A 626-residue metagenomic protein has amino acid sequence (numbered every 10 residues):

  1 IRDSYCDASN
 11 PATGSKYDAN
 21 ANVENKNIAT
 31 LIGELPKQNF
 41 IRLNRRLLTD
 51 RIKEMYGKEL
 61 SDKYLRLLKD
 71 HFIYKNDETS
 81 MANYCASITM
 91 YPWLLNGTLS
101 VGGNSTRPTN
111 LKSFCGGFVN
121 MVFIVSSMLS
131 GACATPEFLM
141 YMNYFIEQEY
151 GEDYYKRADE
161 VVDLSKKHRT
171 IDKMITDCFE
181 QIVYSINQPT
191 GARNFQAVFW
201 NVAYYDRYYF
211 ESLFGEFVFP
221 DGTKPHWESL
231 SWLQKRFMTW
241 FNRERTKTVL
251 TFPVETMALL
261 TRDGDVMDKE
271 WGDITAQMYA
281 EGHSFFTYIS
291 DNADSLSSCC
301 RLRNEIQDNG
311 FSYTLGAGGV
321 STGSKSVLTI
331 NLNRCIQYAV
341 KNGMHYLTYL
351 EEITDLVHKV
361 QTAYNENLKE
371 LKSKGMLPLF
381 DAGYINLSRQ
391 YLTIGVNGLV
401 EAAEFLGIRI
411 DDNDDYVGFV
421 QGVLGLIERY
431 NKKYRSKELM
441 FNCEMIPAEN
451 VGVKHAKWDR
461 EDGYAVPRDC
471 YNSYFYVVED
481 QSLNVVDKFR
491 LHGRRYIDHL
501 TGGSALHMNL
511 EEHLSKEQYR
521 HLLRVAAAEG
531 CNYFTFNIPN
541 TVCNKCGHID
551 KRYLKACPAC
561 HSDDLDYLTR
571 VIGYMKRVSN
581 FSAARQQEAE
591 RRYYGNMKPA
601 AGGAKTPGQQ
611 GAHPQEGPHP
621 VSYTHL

Functional and structural regions predicted by a protein language model:
R2-S388, R409, N413-Y567: Conserved catalytic cores of very large enzyme subunits
G383-A402: Core structural elements
E401-R409: Well-ordered alpha-helical scaffold segments within catalytic/enzyme domains
K555, S562-G603: Long insertion/accessory domains within large nucleic-acid-processing enzymes
Q609, H613-H619: Intrinsically disordered, low-complexity repeat/linker tracts enriched for polar/charged residues
Y623-H625: Conserved small/polar residues in nucleotide/adenosyl-binding loops
